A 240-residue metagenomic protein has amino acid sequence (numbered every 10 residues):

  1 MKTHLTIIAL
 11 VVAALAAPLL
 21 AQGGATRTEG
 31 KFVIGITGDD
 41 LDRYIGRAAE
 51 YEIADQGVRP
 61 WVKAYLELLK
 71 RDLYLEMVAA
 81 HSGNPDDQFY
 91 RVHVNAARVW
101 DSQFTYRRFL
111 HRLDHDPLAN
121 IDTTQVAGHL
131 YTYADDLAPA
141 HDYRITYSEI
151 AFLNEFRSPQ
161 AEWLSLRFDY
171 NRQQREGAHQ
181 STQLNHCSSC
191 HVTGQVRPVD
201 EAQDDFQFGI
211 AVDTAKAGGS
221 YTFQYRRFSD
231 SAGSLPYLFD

Functional and structural regions predicted by a protein language model:
Q22-R71: Outer-membrane beta-barrel initiation region
T26-T28, Q56-V62, N84-Q88, R144-I150 (+2 more regions): Residues that define the transmembrane beta-barrel architecture of outer-membrane proteins
G30-I34, M77, S102-F104, L166-F168 (+2 more regions): Membrane-embedded beta-strand positions of outer-membrane beta-barrel proteins
F32-I36, A48-E50, K70-G83, Y90 (+1 more regions): Transmembrane beta-strand segments that form the barrel wall of outer-membrane beta-barrel proteins
I36-D42, A79-G83, A96-R98, Y106-R112 (+3 more regions): Transmembrane beta-strands of outer-membrane beta-barrel pores
D42-A49, D87-R91, T105-R107, H115-I121 (+3 more regions): Outer-membrane beta-barrel translocator domains and adjoining extracellular loop/strand segments of Gram-negative
R47-E52, M77, D135-H141, A151-L153 (+1 more regions): Extracellular loop and loop/strand-boundary signature of outer-membrane beta-barrel proteins
V62-L68, Y90-V94, F152-F156, F208-V212: Residues on the lipid-exposed face of transmembrane beta-strands in outer-membrane beta-barrel proteins
